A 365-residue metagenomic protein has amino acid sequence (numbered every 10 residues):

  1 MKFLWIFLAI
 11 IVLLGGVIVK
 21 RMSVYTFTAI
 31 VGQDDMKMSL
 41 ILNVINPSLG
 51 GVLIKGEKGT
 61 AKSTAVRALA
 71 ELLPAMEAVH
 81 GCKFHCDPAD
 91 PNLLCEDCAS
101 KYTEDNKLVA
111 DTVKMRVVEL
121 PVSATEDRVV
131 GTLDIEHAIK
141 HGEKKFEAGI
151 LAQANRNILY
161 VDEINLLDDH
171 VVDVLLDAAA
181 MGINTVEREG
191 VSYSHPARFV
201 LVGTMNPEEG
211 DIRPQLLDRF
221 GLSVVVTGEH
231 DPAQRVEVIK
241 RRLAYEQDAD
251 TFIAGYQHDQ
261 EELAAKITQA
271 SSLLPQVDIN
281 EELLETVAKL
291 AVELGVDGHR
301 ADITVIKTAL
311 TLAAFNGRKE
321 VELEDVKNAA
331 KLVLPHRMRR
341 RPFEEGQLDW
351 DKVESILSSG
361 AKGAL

Functional and structural regions predicted by a protein language model:
I11-I18: Bacterial Sec-dependent signal peptides at the C-terminal "C-region" and cleavage site
I18-R235: Conserved ASCE/P-loop NTPase catalytic core
I30-D34, G59, E119, I253-E261 (+4 more regions): Conserved phosphate/pyrophosphate-binding and hydrolysis machinery centered on Walker-type P-loop NTPases, extending
M38, D173, P214, D218 (+3 more regions): Non-catalytic, well-ordered alpha-helical scaffold segments
A61, A288-R300, T311-L365: C-terminal engagement/docking regions of AAA+ P-loop ATPases
S194-R198, I212-L294: Phosphate-sensing "switch" segment of ASCE/P-loop ATPases
